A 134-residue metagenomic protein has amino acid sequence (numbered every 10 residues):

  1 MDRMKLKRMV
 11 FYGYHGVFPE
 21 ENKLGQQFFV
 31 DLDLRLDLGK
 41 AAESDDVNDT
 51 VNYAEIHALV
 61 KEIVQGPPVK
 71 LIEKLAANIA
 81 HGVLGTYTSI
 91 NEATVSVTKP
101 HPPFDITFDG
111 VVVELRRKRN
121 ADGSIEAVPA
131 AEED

Functional and structural regions predicted by a protein language model:
M1-D134: N-terminal, polar/charged subdomain of small-to-medium soluble alpha/beta proteins
